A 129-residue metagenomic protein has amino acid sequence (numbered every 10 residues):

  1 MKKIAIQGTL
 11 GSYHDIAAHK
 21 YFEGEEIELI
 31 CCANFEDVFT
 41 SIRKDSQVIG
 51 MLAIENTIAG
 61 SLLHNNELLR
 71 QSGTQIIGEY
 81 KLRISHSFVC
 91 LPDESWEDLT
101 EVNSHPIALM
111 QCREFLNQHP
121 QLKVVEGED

Functional and structural regions predicted by a protein language model:
M1-D129: Domain-level signature for soluble enzymes in the chorismate/prephenate branch of the shikimate pathway
